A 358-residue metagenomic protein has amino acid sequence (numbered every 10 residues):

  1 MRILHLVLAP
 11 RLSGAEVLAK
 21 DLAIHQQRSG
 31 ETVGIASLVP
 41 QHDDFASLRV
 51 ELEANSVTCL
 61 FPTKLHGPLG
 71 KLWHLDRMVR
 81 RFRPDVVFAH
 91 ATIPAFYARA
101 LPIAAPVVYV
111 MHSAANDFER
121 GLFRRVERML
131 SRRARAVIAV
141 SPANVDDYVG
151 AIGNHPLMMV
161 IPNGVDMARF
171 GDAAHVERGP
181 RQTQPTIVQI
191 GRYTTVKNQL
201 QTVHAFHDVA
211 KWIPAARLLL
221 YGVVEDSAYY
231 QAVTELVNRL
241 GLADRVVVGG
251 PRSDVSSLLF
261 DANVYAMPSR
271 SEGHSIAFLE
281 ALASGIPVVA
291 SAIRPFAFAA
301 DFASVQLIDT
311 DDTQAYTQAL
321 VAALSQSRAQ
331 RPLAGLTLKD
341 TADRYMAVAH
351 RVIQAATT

Functional and structural regions predicted by a protein language model:
H5-L69, M158-V160, Y229: N-terminal strand-loop element at the rim of the active site of nucleotide-sugar-dependent glycosyltransferases
S13-I24, P185, R192-K211, L218 (+1 more regions): A conserved mid-protein helix/loop that constitutes part of the nucleotide-sugar donor-binding site
A36-D43, I190, R217-Q231: Glycosyltransferase donor-sugar binding loop
A89-A95, M111: Short His-centered aromatic/hydrophobic patch
A134-M159, V165-R169: A short, active-site helix/loop in glycosyltransferases that binds the activated sugar's phosphate group
P251, R270: Aromatic "clamp/platform" in nucleotide-sugar-dependent glycosyltransferases that forms part of the donor/acceptor
P287-A290, A297: Short hydrophobic beta-strand element within catalytic cores of glycosyltransferases and related nucleotide-activated
F302-Q314, A322-Q326: Conserved acidic donor-binding segment of nucleotide-sugar-dependent glycosyltransferases
